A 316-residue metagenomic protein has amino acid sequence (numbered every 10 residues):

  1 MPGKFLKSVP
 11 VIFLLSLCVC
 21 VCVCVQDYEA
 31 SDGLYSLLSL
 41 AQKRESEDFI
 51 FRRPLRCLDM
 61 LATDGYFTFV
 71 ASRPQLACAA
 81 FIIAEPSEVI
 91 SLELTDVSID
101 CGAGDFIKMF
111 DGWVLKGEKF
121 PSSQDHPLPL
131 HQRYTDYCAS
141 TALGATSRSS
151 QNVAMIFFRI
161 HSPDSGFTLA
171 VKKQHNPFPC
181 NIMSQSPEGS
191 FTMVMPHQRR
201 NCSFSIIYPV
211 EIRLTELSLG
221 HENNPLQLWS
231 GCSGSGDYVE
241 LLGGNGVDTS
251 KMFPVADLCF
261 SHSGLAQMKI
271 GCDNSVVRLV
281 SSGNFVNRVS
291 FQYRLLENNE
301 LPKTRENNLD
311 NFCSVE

Functional and structural regions predicted by a protein language model:
P2-E316: Domain-level representation of secreted and single-pass membrane ectodomains enriched in extracellular protease systems
